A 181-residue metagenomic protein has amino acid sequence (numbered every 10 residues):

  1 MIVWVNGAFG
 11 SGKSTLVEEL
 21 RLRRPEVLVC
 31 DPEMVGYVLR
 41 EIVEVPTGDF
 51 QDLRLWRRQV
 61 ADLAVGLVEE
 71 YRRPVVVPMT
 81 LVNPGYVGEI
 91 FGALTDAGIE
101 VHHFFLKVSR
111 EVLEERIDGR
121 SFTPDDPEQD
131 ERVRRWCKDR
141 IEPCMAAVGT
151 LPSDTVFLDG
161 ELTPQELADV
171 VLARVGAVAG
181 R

Functional and structural regions predicted by a protein language model:
I2: Walker A (P-loop) ATP-phosphate-binding motif of ABC ATPase nucleotide-binding domains
V5: Hydrophobic anchor at the beta1->P-loop junction of P-loop NTPases
F9: The conserved Walker
G12: Conserved glycine(s) of the Walker
T15-D62: Conserved substrate/cofactor phosphate-moiety recognition/catalytic segment in nucleotide-dependent phosphotransferases
D52-H103: Glycine-rich phosphate-binding loop used to anchor ATP phosphates in small-molecule kinases, encompassing both
A97-D118: Conserved phosphate-donor/acceptor-positioning beta-strand/loop module used by diverse small-molecule
G119-V170, V178-R181: Small-molecule kinase domains that catalyze NTP-dependent phosphoryl transfer to phosphate-bearing small molecules
